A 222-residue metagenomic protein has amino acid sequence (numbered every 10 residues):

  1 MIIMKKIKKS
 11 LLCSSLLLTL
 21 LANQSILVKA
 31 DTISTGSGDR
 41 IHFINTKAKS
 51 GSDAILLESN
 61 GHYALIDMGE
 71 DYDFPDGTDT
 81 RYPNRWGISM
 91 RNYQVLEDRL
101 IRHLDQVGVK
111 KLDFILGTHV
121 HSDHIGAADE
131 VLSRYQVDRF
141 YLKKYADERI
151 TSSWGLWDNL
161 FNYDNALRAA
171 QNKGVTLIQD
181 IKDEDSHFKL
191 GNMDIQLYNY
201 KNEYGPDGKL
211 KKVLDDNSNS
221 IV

Functional and structural regions predicted by a protein language model:
I2-S14, N23: Bacterial N-terminal signal peptides that target proteins for export
L21-T35: Sec-dependent signal peptide cleavage junction
D31-S50, I125-V222: Flexible, acidic/histidine-containing loops and adjacent segments that form or flank the divalent-metal
I33-H103, D216-V222: Conserved beta-strand hairpin/beta-sheet module of binuclear metal-dependent hydrolase folds, prominently
L56, Y63-D67, D113-G117, R139-K143 (+2 more regions): Structural recognition of the beta-strand scaffold that forms the well-ordered cores of secreted hydrolase catalytic
F74-A146: Active-site metal-binding motif and surrounding structural segment of the metallo-beta-lactamase
